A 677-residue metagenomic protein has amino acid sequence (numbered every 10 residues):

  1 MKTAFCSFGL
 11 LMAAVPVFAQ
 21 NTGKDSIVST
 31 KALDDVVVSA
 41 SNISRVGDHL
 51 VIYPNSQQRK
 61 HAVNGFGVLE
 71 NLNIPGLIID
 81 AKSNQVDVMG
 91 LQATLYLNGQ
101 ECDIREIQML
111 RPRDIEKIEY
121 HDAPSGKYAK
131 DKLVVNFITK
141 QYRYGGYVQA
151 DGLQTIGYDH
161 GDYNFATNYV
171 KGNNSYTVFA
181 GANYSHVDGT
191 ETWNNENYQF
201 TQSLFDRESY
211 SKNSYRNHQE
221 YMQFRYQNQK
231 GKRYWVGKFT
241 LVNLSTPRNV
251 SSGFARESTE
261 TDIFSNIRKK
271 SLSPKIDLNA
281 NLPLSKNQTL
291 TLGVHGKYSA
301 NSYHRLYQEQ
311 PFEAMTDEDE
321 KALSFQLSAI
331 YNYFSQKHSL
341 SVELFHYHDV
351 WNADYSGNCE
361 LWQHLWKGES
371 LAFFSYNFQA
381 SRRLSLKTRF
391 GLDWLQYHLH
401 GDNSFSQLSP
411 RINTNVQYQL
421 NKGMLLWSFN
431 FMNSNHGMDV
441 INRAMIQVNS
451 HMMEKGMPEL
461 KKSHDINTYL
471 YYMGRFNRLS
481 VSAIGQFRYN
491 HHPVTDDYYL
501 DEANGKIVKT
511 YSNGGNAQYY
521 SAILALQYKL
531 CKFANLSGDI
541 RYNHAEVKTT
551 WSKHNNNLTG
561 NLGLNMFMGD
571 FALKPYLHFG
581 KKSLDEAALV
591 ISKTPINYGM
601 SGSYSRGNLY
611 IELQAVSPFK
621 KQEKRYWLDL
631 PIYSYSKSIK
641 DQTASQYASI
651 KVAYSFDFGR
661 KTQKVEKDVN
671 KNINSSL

Functional and structural regions predicted by a protein language model:
N21-Q58, A81-S83, D122, K127: Short, acidic, small-residue-rich periplasmic hinge/interaction motif at the N-terminus of Gram-negative outer-membrane
D25, H49-L72, Y96-N98, G152-I156: Short, polar/charged loop or turn motifs at beta-strand boundaries
D35, G65-V68, Q85, Y120 (+2 more regions): N-terminal periplasmic accessory domains that precede and gate Gram-negative outer-membrane beta-barrel machines
N55-Q58, Y144-T167, S209: Short strand-turn segments of transmembrane beta-barrel domains in outer membranes, especially the first one or two
A62, N73, E101-L110, D114-Y120 (+5 more regions): Exposed, low-structure sequence patches enriched in small/polar residues
I78-A123: Periplasmic plug
S185-S324, V350-W351, Q363-L365, A444-V448 (+2 more regions): Flexible loop and strand-edge segments within Gram-negative outer membrane beta-barrel domains
